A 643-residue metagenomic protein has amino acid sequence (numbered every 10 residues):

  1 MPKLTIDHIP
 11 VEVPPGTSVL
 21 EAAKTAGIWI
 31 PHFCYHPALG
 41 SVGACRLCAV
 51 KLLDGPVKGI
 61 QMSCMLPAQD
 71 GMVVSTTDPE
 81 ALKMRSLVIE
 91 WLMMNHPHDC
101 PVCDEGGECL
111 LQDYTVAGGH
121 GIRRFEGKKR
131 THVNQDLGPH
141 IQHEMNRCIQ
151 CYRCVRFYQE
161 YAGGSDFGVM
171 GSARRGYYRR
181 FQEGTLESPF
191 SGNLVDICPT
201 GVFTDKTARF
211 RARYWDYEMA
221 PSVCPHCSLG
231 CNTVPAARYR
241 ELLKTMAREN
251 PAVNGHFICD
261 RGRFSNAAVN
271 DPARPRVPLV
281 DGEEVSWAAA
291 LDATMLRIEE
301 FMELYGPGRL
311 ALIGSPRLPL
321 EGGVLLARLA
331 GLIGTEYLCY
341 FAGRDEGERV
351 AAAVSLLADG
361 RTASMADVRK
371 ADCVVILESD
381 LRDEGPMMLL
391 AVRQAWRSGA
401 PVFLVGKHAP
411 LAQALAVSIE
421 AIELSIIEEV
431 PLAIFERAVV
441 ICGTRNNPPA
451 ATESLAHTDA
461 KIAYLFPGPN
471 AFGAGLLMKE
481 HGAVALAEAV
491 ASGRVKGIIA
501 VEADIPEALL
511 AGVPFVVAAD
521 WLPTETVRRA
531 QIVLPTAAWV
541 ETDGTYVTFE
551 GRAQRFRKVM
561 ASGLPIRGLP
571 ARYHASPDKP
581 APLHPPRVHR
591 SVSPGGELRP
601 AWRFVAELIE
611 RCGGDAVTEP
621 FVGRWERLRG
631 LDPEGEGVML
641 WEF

Functional and structural regions predicted by a protein language model:
M1-G16, K24, H36, L53-V57 (+3 more regions): N-terminal export/assembly segments and adjacent metallocofactor-ligating motifs of anaerobic energy-metabolism
V19-L53: A basic, amphipathic helix-loop patch mediating RNA/tRNA/ribosome contacts
C48, C64, Y152: Acidic, glycine-enriched active-site microenvironments
P67-A68: Periplasmic N-terminal soluble interaction domains immediately after the signal peptide in Gram-negative
G176, L242-L243, A553, D632 (+1 more regions): Hydrophobic residues embedded in beta-strands of well-ordered beta-sheets
A342-G630: Non-catalytic alpha/beta scaffold blocks inside enzyme catalytic domains
L522, L631-F643: Long, compositionally biased stretches
